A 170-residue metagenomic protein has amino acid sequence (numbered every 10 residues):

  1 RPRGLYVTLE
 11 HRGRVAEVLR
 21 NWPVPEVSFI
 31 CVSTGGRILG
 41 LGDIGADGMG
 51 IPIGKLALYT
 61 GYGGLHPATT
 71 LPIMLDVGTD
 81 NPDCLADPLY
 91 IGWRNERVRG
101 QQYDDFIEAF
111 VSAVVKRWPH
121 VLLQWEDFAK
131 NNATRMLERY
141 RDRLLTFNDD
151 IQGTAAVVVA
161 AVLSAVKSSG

Functional and structural regions predicted by a protein language model:
R1-G170: Metallocofactor- and cofactor-centric catalytic cores in central/energy metabolism, strongly enriched
